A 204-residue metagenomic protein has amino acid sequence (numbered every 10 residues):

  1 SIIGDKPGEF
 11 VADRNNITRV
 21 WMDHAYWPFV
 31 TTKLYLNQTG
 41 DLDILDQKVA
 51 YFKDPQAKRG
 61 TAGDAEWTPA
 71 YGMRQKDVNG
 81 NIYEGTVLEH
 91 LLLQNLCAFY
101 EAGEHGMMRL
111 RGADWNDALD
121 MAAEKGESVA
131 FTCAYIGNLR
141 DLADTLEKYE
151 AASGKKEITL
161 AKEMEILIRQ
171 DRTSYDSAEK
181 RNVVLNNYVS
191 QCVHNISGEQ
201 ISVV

Functional and structural regions predicted by a protein language model:
S1-E104, V129-L139: Aromatic-rich carbohydrate-recognition surfaces in CAZymes
N16-I17, E124-E127, E165: Alpha-helical scaffold segments that form or flank carboxylate-/histidine-based iron centers
Q38-Q47, D77, A122, L142-T159: Inter-helical turn/loop segments and adjacent helix faces that build the functional surface of alpha-helical bundle
F52, G112-N116, K156-E163: A glycine-rich phosphate-binding loop feature that marks nucleotide/adenosyl-phosphate handling sites
D54-G63, D120-A123, E163-E165: Eukaryote-specific, cytoplasm-facing alpha-helical/coiled-coil scaffolding segments in long proteins
G103-L142: Mobile "lid/hinge" segments at catalytic clefts and subdomain interfaces of large enzymes
A134-V204: Catalytic cores of carbohydrate-active enzymes
